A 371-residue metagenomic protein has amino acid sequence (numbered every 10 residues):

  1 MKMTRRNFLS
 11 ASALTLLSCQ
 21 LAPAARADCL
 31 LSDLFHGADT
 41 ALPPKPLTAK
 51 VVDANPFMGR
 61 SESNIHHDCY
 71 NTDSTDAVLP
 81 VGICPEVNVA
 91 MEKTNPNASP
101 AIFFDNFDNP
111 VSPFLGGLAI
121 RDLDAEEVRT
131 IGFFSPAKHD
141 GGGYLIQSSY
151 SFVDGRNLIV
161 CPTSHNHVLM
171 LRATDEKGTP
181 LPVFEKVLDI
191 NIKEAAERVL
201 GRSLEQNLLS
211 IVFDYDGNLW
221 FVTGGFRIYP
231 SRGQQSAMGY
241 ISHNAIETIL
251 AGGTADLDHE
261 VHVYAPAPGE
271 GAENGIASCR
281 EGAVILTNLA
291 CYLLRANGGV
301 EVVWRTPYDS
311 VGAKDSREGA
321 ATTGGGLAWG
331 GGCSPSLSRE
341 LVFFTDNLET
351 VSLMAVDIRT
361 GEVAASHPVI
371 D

Functional and structural regions predicted by a protein language model:
M1-T15: N-terminal secretory signal peptides and thylakoid transit peptides that target proteins across membranes
T15-A22: Hydrophobic h-region of N-terminal signal peptides that target proteins for export in Gram-negative bacteria
A24-A27: Boundary at the C-terminal end of the N-terminal hydrophobic targeting segment
C29-A98, F104-P110, G116-L145, F152-G155 (+2 more regions): Extracytoplasmic/lumenal domain signature
N157-V160: Coiled-coil-based assembly segments and adjacent low-complexity tails used as scaffolding interfaces in eukaryotic
